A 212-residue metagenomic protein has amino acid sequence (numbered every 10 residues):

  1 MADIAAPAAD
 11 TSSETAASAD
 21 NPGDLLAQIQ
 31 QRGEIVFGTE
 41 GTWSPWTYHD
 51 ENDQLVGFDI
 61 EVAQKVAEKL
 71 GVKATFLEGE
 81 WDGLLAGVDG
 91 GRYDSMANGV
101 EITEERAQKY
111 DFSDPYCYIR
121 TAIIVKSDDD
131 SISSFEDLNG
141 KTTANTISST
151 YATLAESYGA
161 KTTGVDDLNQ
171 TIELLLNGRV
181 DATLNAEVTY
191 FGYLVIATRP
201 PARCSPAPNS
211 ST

Functional and structural regions predicted by a protein language model:
M1-T11: Bacterial lipoprotein signal-peptidase II cleavage site
D10, A19-G99: Extracytoplasmic small-molecule ligand-binding "clamshell" domains of the periplasmic binding protein/Venus flytrap
L26, F58-D59, A107-C117, A202-P206 (+1 more regions): A structural signal for short loop-to-beta-strand junctions that line the ligand-binding cleft of periplasmic/secreted
G38-W43, L77-D82, G91, S95-T103 (+3 more regions): Beta->alpha turn/N-cap motifs
T47-N52, A63-V72, S148-D167, L194-R199: Ligand-binding cleft/hinge of the Venus flytrap
I60, F76-A86, D130, S148-S149 (+2 more regions): Short helix-initiation/N-cap motifs at beta->coil->alpha
C117-V125, E187, F191-T212: Periplasmic-binding protein-like
K126-T142: Flexible hinge/capping segments at coil-to-helix
